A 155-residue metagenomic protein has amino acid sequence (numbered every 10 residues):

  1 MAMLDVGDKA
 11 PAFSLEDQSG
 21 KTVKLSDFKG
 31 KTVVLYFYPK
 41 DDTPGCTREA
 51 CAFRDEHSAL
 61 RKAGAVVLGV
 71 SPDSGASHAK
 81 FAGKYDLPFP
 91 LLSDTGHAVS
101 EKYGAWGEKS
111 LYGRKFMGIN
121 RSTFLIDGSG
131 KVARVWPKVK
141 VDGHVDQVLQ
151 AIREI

Functional and structural regions predicted by a protein language model:
M1-I155: Chalcogenol-based redox active-site neighborhoods
